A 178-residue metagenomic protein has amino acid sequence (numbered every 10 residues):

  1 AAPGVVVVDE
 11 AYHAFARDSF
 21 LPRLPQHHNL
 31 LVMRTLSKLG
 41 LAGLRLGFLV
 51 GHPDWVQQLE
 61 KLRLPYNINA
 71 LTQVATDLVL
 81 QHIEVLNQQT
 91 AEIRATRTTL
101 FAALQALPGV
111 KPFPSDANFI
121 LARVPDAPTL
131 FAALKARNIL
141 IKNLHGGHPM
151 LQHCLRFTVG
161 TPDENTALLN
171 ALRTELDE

Functional and structural regions predicted by a protein language model:
A1-V6, E10-L39: Active-site pre-lysine segment of PLP-dependent enzymes
P3, G51-W55, V124-A127, P162-D163: Short loop segments at secondary-structure junctions
N29-A106, K111-P112: PLP-dependent aminotransferase class I/II
L41-G43, D116, P149-L151: Short acidic/glycine-enriched loop/turn segments that link adjacent beta-strands
R45, V124-F131, M150-C154: A short, glycine/Asx- and small/polar-enriched loop/turn that sits immediately N-terminal to a beta-strand
I93-R94, L104-R137, V159: Conserved PLP-binding catalytic core of the aspartate aminotransferase-like
A136-R137, G146-E178: PLP-dependent enzyme catalytic core of the Aspartate aminotransferase-like
